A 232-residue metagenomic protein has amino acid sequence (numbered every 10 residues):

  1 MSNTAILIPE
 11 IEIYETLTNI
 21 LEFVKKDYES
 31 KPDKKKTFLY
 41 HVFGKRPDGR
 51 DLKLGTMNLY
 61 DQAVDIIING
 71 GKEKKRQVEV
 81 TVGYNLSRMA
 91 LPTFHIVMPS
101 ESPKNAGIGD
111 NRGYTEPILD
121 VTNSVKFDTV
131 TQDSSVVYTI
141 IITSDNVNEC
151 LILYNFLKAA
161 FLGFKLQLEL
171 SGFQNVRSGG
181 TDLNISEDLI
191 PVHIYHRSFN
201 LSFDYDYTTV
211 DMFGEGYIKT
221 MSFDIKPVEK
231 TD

Functional and structural regions predicted by a protein language model:
M1-T115, I225-D232: Small/polar-rich, solvent-exposed N-terminal microdomains that initiate assembly or binding
V97, T139-T143, N200-D204: Residue-level recognition of well-ordered beta-strand positions that form the cores of beta-sheet-rich folds across
G109-E116, I152-K158: "Short basic amphipathic alpha-helical interaction patches in structured regions
N123-V130, D188: Short beta-strand/turn micro-motifs at beta-sheet edges
V130-S144: Glycine-rich, often proline-containing surface loops adjacent to acidic residues and nearby aromatics that form
D145-I152: A generic structural signal for alpha-helix starts
I152-D211: Acidic-leaning, charged glycine-interspersed low-complexity segments
T209-F223, E229-D232: Mixed-charge, glycine-accented linear interaction segment located at domain edges/termini
